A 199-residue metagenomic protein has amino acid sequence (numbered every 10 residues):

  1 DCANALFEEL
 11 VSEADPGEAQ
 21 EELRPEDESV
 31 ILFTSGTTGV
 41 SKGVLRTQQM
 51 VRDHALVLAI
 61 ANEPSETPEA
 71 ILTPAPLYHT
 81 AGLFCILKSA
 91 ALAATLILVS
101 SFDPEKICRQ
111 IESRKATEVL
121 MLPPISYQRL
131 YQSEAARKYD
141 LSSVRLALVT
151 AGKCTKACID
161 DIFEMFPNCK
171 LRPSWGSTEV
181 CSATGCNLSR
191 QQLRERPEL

Functional and structural regions predicted by a protein language model:
D1-P25, L193, E198: ANL superfamily adenylate-forming
A14-E26, I31-L72, F84, L92-A94: Conserved adenylate-forming
Q20-L23, V44, P74-P76, V99-S100 (+2 more regions): Glycine- and other small-residue-rich loops at beta-strand/loop junctions that grip anionic moieties
P25, T80-A81, K156: A short, basic/aromatic alpha-helical/loop segment that forms part of the nucleotidyl-sugar donor-binding site
E28, T34-T37, L45, I71 (+6 more regions): Conserved S/T- and glycine-rich ATP-binding loop of Class I adenylate-forming
R52-A70, Y78-E118, S133: Conserved AMP-binding/adenylation subdomain of ANL enzymes
A91, A116-M121, Y131-P197: Gly/Ser/Thr-rich phosphate-binding loop
D103, I125-S126, C154: Alpha-helix capping/helix-boundary segments
